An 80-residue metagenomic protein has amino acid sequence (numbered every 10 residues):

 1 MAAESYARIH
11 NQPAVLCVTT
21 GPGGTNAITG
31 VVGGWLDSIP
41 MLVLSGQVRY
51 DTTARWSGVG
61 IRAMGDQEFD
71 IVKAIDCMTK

Functional and structural regions predicted by a protein language model:
M1-K80: N-terminal alpha/beta PP-like core and its mobile active-site loop of ThDP/TPP-dependent enzymes
